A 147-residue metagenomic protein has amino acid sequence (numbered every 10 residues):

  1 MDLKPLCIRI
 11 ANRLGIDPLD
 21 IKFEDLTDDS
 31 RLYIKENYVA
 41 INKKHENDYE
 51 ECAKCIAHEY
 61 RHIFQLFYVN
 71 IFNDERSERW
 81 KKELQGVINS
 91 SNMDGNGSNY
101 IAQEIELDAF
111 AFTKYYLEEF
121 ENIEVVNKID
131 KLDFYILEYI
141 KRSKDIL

Functional and structural regions predicted by a protein language model:
M1-E36, N47-Y49: Auxiliary, metal-adjacent structural segments of Zn-dependent hydrolase domains
L3, A53, I101, I105: Hydrophobic (often cysteine-bearing) scaffold residues that line and stabilize catalytic clefts of nucleotide/cofactor
D17-P18, N73-L147: Metalloprotease/metallohydrolase-associated module, dominated by Zn2+-dependent proteases
I34-A40, K81-K82: Charged, often glycine-rich, active-site loop that binds/positions anionic groups
V39-I56: Short pre-active-site segment immediately N-terminal to the catalytic Zn-binding motif
E59-R76: Catalytic Zn2+-binding segment of zinc metalloproteases
